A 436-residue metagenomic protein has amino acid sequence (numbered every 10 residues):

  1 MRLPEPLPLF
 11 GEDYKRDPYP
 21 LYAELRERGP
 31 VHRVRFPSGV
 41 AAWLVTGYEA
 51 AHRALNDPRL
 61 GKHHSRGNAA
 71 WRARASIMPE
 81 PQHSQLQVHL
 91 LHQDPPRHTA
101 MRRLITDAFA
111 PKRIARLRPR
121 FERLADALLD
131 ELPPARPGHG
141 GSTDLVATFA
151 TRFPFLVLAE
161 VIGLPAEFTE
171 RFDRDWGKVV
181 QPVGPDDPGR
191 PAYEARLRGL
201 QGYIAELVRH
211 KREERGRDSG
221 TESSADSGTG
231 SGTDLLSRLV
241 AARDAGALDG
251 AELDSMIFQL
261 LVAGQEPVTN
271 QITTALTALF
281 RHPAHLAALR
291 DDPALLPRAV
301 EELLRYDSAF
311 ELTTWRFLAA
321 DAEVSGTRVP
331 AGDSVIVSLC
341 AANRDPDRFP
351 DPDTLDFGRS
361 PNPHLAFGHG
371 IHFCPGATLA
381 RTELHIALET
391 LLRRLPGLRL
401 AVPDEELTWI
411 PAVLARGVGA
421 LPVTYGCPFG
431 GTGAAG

Functional and structural regions predicted by a protein language model:
M1-G436: Cytochrome P450
